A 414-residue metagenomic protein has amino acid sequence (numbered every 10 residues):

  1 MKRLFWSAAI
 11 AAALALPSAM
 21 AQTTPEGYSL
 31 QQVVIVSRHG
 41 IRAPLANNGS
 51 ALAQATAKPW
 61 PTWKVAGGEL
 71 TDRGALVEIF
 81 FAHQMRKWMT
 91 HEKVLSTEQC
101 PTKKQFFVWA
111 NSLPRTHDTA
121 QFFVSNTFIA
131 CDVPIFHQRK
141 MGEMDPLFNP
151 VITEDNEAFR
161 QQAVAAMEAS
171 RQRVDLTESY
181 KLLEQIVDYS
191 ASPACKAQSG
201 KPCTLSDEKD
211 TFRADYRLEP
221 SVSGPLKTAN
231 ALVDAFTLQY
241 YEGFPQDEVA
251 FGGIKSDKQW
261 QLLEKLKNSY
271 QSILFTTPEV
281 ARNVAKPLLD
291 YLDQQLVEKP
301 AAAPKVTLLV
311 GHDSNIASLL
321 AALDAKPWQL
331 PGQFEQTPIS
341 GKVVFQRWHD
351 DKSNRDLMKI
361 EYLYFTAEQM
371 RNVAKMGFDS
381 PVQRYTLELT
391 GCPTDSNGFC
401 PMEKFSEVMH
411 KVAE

Functional and structural regions predicted by a protein language model:
M1-L4: Positively charged n-region of N-terminal signal peptides that target proteins for export
S7-P17: Bacterial N-terminal signal peptides
Q22-F107, N111-T307, D313-E414: Signature for phosphate-centric chemistry
